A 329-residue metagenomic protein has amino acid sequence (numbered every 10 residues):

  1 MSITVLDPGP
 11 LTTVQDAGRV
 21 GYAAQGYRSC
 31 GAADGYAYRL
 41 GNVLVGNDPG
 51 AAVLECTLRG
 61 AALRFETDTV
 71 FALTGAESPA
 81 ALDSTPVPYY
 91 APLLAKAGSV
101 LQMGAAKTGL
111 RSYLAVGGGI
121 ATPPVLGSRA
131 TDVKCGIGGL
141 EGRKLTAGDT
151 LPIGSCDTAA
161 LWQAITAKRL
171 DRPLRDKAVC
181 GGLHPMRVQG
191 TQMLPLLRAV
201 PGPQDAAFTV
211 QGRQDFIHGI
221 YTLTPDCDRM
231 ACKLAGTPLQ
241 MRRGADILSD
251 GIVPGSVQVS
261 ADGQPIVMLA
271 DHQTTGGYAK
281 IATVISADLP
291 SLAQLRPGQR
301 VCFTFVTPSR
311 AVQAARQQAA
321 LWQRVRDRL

Functional and structural regions predicted by a protein language model:
M1-L329: Conserved "landmark" site that anchors the functional core of diverse proteins
